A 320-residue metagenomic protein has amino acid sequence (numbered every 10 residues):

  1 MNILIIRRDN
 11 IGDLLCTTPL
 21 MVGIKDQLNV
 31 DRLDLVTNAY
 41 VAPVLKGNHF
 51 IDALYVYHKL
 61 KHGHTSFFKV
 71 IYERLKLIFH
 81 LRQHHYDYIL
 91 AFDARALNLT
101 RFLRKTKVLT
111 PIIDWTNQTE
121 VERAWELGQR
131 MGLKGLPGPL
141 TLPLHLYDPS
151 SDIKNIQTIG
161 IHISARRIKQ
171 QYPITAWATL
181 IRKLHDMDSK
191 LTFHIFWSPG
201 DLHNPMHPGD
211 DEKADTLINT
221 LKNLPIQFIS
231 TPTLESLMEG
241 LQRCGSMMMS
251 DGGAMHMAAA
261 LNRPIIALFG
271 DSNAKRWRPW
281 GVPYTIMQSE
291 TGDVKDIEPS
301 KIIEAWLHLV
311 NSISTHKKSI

Functional and structural regions predicted by a protein language model:
M1-I320: Catalytic machinery of carbohydrate-active enzymes, primarily nucleotide-sugar-dependent glycosyltransferases
